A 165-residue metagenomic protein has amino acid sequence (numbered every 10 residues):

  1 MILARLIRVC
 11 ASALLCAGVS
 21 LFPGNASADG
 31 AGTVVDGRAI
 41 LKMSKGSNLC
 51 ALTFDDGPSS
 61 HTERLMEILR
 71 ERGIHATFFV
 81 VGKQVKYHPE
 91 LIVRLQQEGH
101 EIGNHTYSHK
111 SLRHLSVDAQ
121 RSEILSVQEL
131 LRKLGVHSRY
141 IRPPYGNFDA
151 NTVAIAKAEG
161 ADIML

Functional and structural regions predicted by a protein language model:
M1-A13: Bacterial N-terminal signal peptides that target proteins for export
A11-A13, P23, R72: N-terminal regions of proteins, emphasizing targeting and processing segments when present
A17-N25: C-terminal segment of classical bacterial N-terminal signal peptides
D29-G37, A150-V153, K157: Short, compositionally biased "basic patch" segments
G30-L115, A119-Q120, S126-R132, V136-S138: Active-site beta->alpha N-cap acidic-glycine motif
H137-R139, N147, T152-L165: His/Asp/Glu-enriched short active-site or ligand-binding loop at hydrolase and phosphoryl-transfer sites
